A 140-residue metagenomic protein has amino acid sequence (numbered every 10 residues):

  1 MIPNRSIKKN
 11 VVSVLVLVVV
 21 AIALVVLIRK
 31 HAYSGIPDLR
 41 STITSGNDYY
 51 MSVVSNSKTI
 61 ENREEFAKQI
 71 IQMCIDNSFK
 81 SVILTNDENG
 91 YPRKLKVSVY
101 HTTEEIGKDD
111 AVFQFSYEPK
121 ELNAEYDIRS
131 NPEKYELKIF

Functional and structural regions predicted by a protein language model:
M1, K30-G35, K138-F140: A charged, solvent-exposed segment within the mature domains of Sec-exported extracytoplasmic proteins
M1-K8: N-terminal Lys/Arg-rich, disordered targeting/topogenic segments
K8-V11, I36: Intrinsically disordered, low-complexity peptide-like regions
V11-R29: Hydrophobic membrane-insertion alpha-helices, especially the h-region of bacterial N-terminal signal peptides
K30-N56: Short edge beta-strands and adjacent turn/loop segments
S52-V112: Mature extracytoplasmic domains of secretory-pathway proteins
S116-F140: C-terminal partner/receptor-binding element of secreted or periplasmic proteins
